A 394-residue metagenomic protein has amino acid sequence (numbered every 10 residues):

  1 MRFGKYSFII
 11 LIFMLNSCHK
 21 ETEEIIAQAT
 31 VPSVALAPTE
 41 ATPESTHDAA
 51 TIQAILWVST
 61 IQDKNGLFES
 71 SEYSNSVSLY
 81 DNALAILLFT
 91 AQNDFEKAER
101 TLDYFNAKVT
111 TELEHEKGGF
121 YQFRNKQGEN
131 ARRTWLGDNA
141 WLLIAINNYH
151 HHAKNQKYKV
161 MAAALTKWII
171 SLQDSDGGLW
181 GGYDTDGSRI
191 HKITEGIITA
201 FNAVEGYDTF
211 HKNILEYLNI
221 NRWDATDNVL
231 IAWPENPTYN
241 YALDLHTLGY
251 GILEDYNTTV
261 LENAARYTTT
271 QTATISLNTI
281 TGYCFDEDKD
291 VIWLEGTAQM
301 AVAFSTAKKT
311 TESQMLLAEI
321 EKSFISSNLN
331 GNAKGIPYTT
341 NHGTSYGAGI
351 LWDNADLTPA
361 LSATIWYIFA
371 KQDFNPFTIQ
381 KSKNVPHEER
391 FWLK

Functional and structural regions predicted by a protein language model:
M1-N16: Sec-dependent bacterial lipoprotein signal peptides
L15-A49: Bacterial Sec-dependent N-terminal signal peptides
P38-Y80, A107, E114-N125, A131-G137 (+8 more regions): Extended ligand-binding clefts on enzyme/binding-domain cores
A83-F95, F105, H246-G249, F304: Alpha-helical support elements that line or immediately flank enzyme active sites and cofactor-binding pockets
A85-L88, A145, Y149-H152, M300-A303: Residue-level signature for tetratricopeptide repeat
T90, F95-T110, H150, M161-A163: Aromatic-lined substrate-binding rim segments of carbohydrate-active enzymes
K381-K394: Short, low-complexity, Pro/Ser/Thr/Gly-rich segments in the mature regions of secreted, periplasmic
